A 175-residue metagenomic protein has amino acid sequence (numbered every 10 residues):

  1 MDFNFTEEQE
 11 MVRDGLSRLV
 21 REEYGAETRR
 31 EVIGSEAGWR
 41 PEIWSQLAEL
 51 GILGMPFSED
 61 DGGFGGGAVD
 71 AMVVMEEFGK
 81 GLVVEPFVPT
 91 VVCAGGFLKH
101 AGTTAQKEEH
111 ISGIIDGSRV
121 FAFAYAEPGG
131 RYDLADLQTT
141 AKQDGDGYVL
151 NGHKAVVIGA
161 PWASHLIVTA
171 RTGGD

Functional and structural regions predicted by a protein language model:
M1-E8: Intrinsic disorder at enzyme termini
D2, R13-S17, T28, V69 (+2 more regions): Glycine-rich phosphate/cofactor-binding loops in nucleotide/flavin-utilizing enzymes
Q9, V20, V74, T103 (+2 more regions): Residue-level signal for inorganic ion chemistry
E27-E49: Short secondary-structure junction/hinge motifs that connect adjacent elements
E49-E108, S112-S118, I158-H165: Internal helix-loop-helix
G117-Y125: A short, Trp-centered hydrophobic/proline-enriched beta-strand micro-motif
A124, G147, N151-D175: A short core secondary-structure module
T139-K142: A structural signal for short hydrophobic beta-strand segments in well-ordered beta-sheet cores
